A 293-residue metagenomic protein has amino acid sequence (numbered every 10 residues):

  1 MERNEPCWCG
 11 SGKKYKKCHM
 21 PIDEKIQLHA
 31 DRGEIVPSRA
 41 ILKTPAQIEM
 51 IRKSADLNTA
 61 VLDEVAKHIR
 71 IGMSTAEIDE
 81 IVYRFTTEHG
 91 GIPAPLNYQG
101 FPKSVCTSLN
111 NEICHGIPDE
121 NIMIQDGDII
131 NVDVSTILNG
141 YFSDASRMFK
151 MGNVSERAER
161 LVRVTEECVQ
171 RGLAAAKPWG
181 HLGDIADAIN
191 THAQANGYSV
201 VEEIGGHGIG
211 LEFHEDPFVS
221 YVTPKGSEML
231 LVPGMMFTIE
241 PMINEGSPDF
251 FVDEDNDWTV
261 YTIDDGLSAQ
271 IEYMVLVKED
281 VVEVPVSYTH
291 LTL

Functional and structural regions predicted by a protein language model:
M1-I41: Acidic/negatively charged segments and metal-coordination signatures
E34, A40-D144: Extended, compositionally biased flexible segments
S108-Y141, D216-I271, L276-K278: Acidic/histidine-enriched ion/cofactor-binding microenvironments in catalytic or ligand-binding pockets
I137-S143, K150, V154-L230, M236-P248: Conserved, well-structured core segments that form or line functional sites
K150-G172, D257-V281: Short peripheral tails and domain-boundary helices/loops at the edges of structured domains
T289-L293: Conserved small/polar residues in nucleotide/adenosyl-binding loops
